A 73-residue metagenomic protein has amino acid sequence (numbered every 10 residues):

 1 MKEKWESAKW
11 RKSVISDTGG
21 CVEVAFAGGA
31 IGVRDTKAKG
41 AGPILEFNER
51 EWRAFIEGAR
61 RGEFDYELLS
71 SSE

Functional and structural regions predicted by a protein language model:
M1-E73: Positively charged, low-complexity terminal tracts and the immediately adjacent first secondary-structure elements
